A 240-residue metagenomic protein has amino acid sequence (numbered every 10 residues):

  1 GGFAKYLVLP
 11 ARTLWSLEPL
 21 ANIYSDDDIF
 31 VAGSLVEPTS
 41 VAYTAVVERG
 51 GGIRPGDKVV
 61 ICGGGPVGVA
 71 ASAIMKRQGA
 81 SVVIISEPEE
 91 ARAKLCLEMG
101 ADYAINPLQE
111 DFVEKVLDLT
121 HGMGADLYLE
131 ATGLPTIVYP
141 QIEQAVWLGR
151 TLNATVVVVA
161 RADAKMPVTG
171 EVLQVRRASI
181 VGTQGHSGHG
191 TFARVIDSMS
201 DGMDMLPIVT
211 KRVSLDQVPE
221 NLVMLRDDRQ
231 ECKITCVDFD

Functional and structural regions predicted by a protein language model:
G1-K58, C62: NAD(P)H dinucleotide-binding glycine-rich loop of Rossmann-like/cofactor-binding domains, especially the beta1-alpha1
G50-P55, Q78, K94-S179: Glycine-rich cofactor phosphate-binding loops and adjacent beta1-alpha1 units of small-molecule cofactor enzyme domains
G68-V69: N-terminal Rossmann-fold NAD(P) dinucleotide-binding loop
M75: Aromatic pocket-lining residues of Rossmann-like dinucleotide-binding sites
V83-I84: Conserved beta-strand positions in the Rossmann-like core of class I SAM-dependent methyltransferases
E87: Conserved acidic E/D residue at the C-terminus of a beta-strand in Rossmann-like folds
L129, Y139-Q144, L148, G188-D240: C-terminal hydrophobic helical "lid"/dimerization subdomain of Rossmann-like NAD(P)H-dependent oxidoreductases
L152-V157, V168-I208: Rossmann-fold dehydrogenase core element
